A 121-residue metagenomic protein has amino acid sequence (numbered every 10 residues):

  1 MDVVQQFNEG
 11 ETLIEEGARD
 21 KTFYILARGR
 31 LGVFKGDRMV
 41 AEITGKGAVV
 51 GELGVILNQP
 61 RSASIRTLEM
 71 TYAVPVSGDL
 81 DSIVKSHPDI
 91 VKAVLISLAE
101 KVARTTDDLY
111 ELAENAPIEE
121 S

Functional and structural regions predicted by a protein language model:
M1-F34: Regulatory nucleotide-sensing modules
D2, A99-S121: Polybasic "coupling" helices that flank or enter modular domains
E9, E16, R28, K46 (+2 more regions): Short glycine-rich loop/turn motifs that provide flexible caps or phosphate-binding loops at active sites
E42-I96: Cyclic-nucleotide recognition modules
